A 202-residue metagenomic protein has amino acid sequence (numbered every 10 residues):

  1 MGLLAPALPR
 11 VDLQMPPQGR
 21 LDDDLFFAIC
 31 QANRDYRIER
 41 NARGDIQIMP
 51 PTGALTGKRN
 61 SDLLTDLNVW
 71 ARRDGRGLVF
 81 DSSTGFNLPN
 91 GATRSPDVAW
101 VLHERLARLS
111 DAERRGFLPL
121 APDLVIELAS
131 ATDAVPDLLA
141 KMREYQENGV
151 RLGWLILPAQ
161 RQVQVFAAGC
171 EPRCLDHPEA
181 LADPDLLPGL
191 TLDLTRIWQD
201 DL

Functional and structural regions predicted by a protein language model:
M1-L202: Gly/Pro/Ser/Thr-rich low-complexity, intrinsically disordered segments predominantly at protein N-termini
